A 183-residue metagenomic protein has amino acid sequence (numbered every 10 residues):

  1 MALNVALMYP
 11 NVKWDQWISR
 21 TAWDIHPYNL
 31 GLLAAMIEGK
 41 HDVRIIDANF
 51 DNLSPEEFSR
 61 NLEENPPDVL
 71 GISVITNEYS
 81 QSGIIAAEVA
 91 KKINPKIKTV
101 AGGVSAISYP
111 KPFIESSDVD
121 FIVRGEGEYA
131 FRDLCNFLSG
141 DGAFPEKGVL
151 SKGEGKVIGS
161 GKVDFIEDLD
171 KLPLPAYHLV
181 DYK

Functional and structural regions predicted by a protein language model:
A2-V5: Extreme N-terminal starter segment of soluble prokaryotic enzymes
M8-Y9, S73: Short beta-strand segments
P10, H26-P27, P67, P110 (+1 more regions): Proline-centered helix-kink/hinge sites
N11-W14, S19, E146, S151-K183: N-terminal [4Fe-4S]-dependent radical SAM core
Q16-L30: Glycine- and acidic-residue-enriched helix-capping/strand-helix junction motifs
N29, M36-I166: Glycine-rich beta-alpha loop elements in corrinoid/cobalamin-binding modules across cobalamin-dependent enzymes
